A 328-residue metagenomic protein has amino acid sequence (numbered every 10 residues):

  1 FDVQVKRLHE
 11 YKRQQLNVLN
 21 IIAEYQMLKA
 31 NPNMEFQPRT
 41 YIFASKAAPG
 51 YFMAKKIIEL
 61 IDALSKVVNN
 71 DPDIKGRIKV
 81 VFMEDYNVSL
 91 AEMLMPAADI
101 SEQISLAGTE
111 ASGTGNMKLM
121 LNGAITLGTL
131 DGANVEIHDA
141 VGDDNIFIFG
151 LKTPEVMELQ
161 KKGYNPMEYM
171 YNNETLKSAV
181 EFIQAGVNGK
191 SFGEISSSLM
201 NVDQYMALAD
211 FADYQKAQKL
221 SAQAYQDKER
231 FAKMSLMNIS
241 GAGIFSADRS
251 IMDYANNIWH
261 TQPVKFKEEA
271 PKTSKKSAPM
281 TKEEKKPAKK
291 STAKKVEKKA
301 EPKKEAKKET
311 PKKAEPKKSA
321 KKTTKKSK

Functional and structural regions predicted by a protein language model:
F1-E92, L106, H260, F266: Long, K/E/R/D-enriched contiguous segments that form extended
V5, L119, N134, D213 (+8 more regions): Low-complexity, compositionally biased segments
N33-M34, P72-V80, T109-N122, K267-K276: Hydrophobic transmembrane alpha-helix bundles
R39-Y41, I78-V80, I100, I125 (+1 more regions): Structural motif
P96-A97, I104-S235, I239-R249, D253-E269: Catalytic binding pocket for nucleotide-activated donors in carbohydrate/polymer assembly enzymes
P271-K328: Intrinsically disordered, polybasic Lys/Arg-rich low-complexity tracts
